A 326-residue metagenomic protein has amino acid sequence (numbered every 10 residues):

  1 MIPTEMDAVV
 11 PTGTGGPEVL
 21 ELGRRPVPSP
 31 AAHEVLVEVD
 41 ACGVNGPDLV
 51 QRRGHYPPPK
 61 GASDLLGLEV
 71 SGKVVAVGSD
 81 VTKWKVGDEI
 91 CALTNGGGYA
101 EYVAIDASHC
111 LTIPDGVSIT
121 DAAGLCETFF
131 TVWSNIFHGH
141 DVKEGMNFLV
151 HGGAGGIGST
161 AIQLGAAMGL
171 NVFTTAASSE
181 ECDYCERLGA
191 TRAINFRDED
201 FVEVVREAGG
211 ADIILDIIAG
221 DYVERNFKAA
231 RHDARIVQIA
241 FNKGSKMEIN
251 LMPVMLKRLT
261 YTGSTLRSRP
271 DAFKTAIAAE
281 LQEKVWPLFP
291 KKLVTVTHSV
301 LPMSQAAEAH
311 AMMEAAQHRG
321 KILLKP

Functional and structural regions predicted by a protein language model:
M1-T4, A272-P326: C-terminal hydrophobic helical "lid"/dimerization subdomain of Rossmann-like NAD(P)H-dependent oxidoreductases
P26-V44, H55-G97: Glycine-rich beta-strand-centered segment in the early N-terminal region that forms part of a ligand/cofactor-binding
V50, K83, E89-A154: NAD(P)H dinucleotide-binding glycine-rich loop of Rossmann-like/cofactor-binding domains, especially the beta1-alpha1
E89, N147, N171, A234-R235 (+1 more regions): Short glycine-centered segments of the SAM/dcSAM-binding site in methyltransferase folds
G98-E101, A177-Y184, F201, K246-L251: Short, glycine/polar-rich helix-capping loops at beta-to-alpha or helix-loop-helix junctions that flank or form
A123-D198: Mid-domain Rossmann-like dinucleotide-binding core that forms the NAD(H)/NADP(H) cofactor-binding site
D200-G209: Short amphipathic alpha-helix with an adjacent loop that forms part of the alpha/beta core around
D221-K291, K325-P326: Glycine-rich phosphate-binding loop and adjacent beta-alpha segment of Rossmann(oid) nucleotide-cofactor-binding
